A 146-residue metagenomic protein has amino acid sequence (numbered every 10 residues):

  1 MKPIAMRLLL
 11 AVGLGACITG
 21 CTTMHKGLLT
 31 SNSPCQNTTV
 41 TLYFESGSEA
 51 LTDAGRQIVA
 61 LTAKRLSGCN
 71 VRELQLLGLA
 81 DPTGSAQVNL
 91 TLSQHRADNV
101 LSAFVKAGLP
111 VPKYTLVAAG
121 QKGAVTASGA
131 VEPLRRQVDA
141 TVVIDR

Functional and structural regions predicted by a protein language model:
M1-V12: Bacterial N-terminal signal peptides that target proteins for export
L14, G47-S48, G84-Q87: A short, structure-level motif marking secondary-structure boundaries and short turns
A16-G20: C-terminal motif of bacterial Sec signal peptides marking the signal peptidase cleavage site
C21-E73, P133, I144-R146: Periplasmic peptidoglycan-binding/tethering modules of Gram-negative envelope proteins
E73-L79: Glycine- and acidic-rich phosphate- and metal-coordinating loops
A80-R146: Periplasmic OmpA-like peptidoglycan-binding domain that tethers envelope proteins to the cell wall
